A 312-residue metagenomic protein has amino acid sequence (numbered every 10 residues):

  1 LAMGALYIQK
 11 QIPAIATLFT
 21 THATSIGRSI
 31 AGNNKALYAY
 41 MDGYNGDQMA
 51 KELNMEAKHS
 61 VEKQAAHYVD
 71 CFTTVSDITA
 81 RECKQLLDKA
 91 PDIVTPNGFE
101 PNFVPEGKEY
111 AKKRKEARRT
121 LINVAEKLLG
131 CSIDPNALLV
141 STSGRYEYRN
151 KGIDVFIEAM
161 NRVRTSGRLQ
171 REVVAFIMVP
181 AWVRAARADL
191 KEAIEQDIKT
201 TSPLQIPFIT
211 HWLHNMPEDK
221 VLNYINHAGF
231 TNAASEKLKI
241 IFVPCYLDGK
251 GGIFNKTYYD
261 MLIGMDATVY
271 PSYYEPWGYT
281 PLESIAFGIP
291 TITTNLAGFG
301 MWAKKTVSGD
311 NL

Functional and structural regions predicted by a protein language model:
L1-L312: Catalytic cores of nucleotide-sugar-dependent glycosyltransferases that transfer UDP/GDP/TDP-activated
